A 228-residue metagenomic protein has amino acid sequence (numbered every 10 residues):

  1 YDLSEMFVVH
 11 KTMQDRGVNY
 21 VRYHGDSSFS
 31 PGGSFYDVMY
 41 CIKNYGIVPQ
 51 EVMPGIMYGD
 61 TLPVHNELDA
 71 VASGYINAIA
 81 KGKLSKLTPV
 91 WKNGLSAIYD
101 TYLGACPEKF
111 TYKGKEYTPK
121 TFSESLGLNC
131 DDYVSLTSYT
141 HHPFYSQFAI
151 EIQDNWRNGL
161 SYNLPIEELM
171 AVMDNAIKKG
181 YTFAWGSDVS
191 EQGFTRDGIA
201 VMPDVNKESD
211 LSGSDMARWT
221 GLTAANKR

Functional and structural regions predicted by a protein language model:
Y1-R228: Catalytic-core signature of thiol
